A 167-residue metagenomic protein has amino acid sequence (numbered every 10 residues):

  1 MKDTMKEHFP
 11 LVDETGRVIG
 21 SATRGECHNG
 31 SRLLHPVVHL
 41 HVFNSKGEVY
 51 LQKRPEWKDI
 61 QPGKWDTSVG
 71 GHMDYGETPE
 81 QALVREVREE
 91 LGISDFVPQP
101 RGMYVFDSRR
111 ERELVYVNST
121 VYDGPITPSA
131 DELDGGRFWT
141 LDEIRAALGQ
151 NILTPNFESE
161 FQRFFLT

Functional and structural regions predicted by a protein language model:
K2-H39, F43-S45: Acidic, metal-coordinating catalytic segment for phosphate/diphosphate chemistry, firing primarily on the Nudix
R17, E48, W57, F106 (+1 more regions): Surface-exposed, flexible loop/turn segments at secondary-structure boundaries
E26, W57-D59, G135, T154: Short, surface-exposed beta-strand-loop junctions and turns on beta-sheet-rich folds
G30-R32, I60-W65, W139-T140: A short, polar/proline- and glycine-enriched secondary-structure boundary/capping micro-motif
V37-V69: A glycine-rich, hydrophobic loop/mini-helix early in the fold
G71-P155: Unchanged
L153-T167: Charged phosphate-binding loop/patch that engages nucleotide di/tri-phosphates or the phosphate backbone of nucleic
